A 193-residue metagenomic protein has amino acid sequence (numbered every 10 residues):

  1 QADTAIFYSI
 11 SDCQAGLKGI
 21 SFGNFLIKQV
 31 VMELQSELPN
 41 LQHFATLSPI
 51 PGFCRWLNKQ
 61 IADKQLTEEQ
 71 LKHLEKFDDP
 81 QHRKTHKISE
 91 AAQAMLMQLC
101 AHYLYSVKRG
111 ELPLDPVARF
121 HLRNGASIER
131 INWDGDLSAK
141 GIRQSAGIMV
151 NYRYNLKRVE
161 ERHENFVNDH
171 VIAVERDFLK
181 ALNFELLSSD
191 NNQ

Functional and structural regions predicted by a protein language model:
Q1-Q193: Extended, composition-driven regions rather than compact fold-specific motifs
